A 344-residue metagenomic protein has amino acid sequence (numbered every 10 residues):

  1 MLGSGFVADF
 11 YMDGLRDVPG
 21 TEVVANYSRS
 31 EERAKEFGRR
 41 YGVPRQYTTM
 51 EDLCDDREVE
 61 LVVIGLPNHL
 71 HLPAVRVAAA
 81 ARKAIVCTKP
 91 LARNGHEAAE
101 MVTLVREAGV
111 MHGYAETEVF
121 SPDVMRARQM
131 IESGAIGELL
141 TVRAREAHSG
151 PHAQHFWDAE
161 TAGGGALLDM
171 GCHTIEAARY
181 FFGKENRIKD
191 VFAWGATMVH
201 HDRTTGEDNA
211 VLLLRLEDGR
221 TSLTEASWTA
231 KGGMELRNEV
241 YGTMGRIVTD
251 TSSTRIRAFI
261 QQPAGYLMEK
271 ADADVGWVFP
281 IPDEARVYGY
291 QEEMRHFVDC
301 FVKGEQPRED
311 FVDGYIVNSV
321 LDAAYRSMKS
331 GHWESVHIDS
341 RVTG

Functional and structural regions predicted by a protein language model:
M1-Y41, R179: N-terminal Rossmann-like dinucleotide-binding module
T21-A25, E60-V62, G164-G165: Short active-site oxyanion
Y41-L104, G289: Beta-loop-alpha module in the N-terminal Rossmann-like domain of NAD(P)-dependent dehydrogenases, especially those
V86, A92-A153: A contiguous active-site-proximal alpha/beta segment in oxidoreductase catalytic domains
V110, G137-T141, R326-G344: C-terminal capping/lid region of NAD(P)-dependent oxidoreductase domains
T117, N238-E239, T243-V312, E334-G344: C-terminal glycine/acidic-rich active-site capping loop/insertion
Q154-T221, S227-G232, V312: Rossmann-like dinucleotide-binding domain that binds NAD(P)(H)
